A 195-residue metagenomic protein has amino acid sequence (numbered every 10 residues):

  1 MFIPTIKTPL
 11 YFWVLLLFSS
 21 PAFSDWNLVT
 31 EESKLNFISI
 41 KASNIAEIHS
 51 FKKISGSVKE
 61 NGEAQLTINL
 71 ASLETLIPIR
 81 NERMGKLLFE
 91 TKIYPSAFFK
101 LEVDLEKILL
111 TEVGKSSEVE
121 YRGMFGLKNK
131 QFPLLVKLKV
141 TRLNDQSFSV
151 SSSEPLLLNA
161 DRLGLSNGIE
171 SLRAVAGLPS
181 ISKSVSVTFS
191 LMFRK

Functional and structural regions predicted by a protein language model:
F2-Y11: Bacterial N-terminal signal peptides that target proteins for export
Y11-F12, A22: Cleavable N-terminal signal peptides
S24-K195: Low-complexity, acidic/polar, glycine-enriched regions of mature
